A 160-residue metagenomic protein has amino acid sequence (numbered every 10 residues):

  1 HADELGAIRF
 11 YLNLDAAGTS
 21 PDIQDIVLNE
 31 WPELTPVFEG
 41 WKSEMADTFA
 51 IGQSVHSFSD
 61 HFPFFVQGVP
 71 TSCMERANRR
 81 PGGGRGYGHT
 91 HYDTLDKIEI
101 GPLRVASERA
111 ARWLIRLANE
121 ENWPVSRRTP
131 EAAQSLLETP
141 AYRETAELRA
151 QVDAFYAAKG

Functional and structural regions predicted by a protein language model:
H1-R85: Metal-dependent peptidase/peptidase-like ectodomains
P81-R149: His/Asp/Glu-rich mid-to-C-terminal helical/loop segments that flank catalytic regions of hydrolases
R149-G160: A glycine/proline-hinged amphipathic helix-loop "lid/cap" segment that gates access to hydrophobic ligand pockets
